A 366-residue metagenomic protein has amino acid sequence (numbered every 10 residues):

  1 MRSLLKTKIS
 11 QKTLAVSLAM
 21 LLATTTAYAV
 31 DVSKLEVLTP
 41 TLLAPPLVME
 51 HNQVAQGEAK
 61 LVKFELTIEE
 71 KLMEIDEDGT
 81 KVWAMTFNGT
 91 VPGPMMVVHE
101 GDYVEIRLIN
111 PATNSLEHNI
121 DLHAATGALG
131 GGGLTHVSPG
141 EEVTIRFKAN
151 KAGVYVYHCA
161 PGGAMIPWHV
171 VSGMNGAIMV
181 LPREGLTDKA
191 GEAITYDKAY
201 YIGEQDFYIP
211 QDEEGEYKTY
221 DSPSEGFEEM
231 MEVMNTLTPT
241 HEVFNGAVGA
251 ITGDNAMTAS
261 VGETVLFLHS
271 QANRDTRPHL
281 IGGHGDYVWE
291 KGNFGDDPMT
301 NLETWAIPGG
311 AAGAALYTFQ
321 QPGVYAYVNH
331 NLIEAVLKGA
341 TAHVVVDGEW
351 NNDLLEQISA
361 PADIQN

Functional and structural regions predicted by a protein language model:
M1-Y28: Gram-negative bacterial Sec-dependent N-terminal signal peptides
L18, A29-N366: Copper-binding active sites and cupredoxin-like electron-transfer domains, recognizing His/Cys-rich ligand loops
